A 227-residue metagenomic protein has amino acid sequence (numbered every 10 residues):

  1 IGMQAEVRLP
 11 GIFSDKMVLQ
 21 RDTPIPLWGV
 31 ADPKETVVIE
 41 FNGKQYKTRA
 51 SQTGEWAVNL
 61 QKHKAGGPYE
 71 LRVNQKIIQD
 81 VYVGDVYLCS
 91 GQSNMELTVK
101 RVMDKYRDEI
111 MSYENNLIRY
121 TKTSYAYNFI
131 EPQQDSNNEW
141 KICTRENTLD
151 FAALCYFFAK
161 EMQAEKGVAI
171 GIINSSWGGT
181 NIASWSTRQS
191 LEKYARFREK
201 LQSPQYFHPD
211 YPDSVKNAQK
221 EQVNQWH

Functional and structural regions predicted by a protein language model:
A5-H227: Cell-envelope and extracellular/periplasmic
